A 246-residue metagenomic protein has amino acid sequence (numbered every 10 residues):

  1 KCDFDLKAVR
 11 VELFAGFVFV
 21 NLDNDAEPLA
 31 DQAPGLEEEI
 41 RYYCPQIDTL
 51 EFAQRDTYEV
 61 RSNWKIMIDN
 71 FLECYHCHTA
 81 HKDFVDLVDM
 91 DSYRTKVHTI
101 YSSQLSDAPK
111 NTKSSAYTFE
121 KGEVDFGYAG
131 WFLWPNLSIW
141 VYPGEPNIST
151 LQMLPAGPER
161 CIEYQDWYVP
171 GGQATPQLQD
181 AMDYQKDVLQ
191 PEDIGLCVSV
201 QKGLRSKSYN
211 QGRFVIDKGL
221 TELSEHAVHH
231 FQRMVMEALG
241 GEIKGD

Functional and structural regions predicted by a protein language model:
K1-K7: Active-site glycine-rich loop that binds ribose-phosphate moieties when present
V9-V11: Short beta-strand-alpha-helix junction that forms the catalytic/metal-binding core of metal-dependent nuclease domains
L13, F17-D246: C-terminal catalytic domain of Rieske-type non-heme iron oxygenases
